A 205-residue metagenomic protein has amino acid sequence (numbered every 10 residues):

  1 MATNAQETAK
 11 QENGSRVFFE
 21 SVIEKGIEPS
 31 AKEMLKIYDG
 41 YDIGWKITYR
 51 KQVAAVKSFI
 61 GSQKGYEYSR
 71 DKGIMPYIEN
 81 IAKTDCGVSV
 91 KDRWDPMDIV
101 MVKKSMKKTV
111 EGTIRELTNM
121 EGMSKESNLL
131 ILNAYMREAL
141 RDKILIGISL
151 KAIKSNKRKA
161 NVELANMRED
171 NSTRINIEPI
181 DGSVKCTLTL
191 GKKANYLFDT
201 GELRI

Functional and structural regions predicted by a protein language model:
M1-I205: Short, positively charged
